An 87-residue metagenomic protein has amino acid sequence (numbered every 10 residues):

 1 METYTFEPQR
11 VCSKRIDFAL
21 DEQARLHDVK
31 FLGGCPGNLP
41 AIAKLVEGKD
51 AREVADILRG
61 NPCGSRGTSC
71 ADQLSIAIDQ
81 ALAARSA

Functional and structural regions predicted by a protein language model:
M1-T5: Short, hydrophobic/aromatic-rich segments at coil-to-beta transitions
E7-S86: Active-site- and interface-proximal helix/loop "cap" or "latch" segments in soluble metabolic and energy-transducing
